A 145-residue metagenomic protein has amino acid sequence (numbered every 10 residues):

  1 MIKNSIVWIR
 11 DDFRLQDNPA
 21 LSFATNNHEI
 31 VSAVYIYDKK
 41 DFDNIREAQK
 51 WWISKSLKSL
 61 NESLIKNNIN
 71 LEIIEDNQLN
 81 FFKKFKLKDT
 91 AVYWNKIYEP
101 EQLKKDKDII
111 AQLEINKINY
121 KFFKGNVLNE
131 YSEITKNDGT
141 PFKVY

Functional and structural regions predicted by a protein language model:
M1-V144: Trp/Phe/Arg-rich N-terminal binding region typifying the photolyase-homology
